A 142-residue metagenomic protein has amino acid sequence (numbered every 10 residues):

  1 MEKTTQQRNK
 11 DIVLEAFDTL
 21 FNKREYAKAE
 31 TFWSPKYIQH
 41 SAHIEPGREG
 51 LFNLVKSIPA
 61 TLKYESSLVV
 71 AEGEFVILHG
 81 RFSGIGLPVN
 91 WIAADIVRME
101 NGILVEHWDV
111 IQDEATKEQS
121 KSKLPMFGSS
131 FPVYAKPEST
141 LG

Functional and structural regions predicted by a protein language model:
M1-G142: C-terminal and inter-domain tail/linker signature
